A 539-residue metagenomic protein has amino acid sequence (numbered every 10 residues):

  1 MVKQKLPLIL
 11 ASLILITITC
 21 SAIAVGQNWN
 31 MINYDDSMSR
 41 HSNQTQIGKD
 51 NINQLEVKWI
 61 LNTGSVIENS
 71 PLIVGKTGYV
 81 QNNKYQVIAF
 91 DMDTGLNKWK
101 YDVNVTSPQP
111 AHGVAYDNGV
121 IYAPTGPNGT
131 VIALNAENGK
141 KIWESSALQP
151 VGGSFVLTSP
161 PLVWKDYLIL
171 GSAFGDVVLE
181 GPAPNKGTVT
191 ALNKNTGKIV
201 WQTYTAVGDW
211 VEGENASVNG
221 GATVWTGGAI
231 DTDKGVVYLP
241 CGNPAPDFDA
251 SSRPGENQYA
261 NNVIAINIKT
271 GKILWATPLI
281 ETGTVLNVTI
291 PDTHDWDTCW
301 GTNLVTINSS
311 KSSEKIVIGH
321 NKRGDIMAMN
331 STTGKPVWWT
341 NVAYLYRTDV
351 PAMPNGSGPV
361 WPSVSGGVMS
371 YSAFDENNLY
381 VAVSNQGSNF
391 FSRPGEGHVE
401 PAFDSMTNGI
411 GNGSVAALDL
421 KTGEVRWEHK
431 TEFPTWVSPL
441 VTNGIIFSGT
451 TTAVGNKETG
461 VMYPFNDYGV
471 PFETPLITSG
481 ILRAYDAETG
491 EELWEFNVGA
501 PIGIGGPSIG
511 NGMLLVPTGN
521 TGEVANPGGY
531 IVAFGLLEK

Functional and structural regions predicted by a protein language model:
M1-A24: Secretory targeting signatures
V25-K58, S405: Blade/loop signatures of beta-propeller domains
N28-D36, G64-Q86, V105-V131, G153-P182 (+10 more regions): Repeat-blade elements of multi-bladed beta-propeller folds
K58, L96-K100, K140-E144, V200-W201 (+4 more regions): A structural motif specific to WD40 beta-propellers
V103-T106, S146-V151, Q202-V218, I273-D295 (+1 more regions): Surface-exposed loop and turn segments in beta-propeller and other repeat-based domains that flank or scaffold
L134-N135, N185-K198, E256-G271, D404-K421 (+2 more regions): Beta-propeller blade signature
A343-S357, K430-V437, I481, E491-G510: Conserved blade-ending motifs and adjacent loop-strand segments that build the rim/top face of beta-propeller domains
